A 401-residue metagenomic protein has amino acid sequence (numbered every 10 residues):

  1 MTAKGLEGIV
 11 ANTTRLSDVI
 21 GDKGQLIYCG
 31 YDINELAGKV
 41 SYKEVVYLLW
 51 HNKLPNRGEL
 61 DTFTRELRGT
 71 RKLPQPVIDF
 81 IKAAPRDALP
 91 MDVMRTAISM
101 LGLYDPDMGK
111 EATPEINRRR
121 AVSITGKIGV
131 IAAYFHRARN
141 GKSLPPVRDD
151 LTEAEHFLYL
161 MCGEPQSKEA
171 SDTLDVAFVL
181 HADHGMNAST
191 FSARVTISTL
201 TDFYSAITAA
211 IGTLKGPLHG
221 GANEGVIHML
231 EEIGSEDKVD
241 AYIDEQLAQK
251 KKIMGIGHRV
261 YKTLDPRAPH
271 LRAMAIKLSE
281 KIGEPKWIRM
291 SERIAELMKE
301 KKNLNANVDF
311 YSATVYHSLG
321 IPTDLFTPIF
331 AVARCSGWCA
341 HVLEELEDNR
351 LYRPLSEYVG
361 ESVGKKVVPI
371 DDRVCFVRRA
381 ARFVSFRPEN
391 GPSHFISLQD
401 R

Functional and structural regions predicted by a protein language model:
M1-R379, F383: Non-transmembrane, aqueous-exposed alpha-helical and coiled segments at domain scale
K110, E389-N390: Residue-level detector of transmembrane insertion/anchoring sites
